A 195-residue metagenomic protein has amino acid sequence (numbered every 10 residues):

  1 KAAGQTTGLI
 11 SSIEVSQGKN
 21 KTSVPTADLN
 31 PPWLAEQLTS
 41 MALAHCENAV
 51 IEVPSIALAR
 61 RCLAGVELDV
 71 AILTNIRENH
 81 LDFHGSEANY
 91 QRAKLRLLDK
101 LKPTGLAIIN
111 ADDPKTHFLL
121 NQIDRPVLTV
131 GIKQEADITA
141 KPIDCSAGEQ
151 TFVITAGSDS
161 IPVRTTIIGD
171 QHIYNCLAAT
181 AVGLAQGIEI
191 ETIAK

Functional and structural regions predicted by a protein language model:
K1: Glycine-rich phosphate-binding P-loop
G4-N20, V53-P54: Short beta-strand-centered segment that lines the nucleotide-binding/catalytic pocket of NTP-utilizing
N20-P31, N79-A88: Flexible beta-alpha connector loops of hexameric P-loop NTPases
S23-P54: Conserved nucleotide-sensing/catalytic segment adjacent to the nucleotide-binding pocket in NTP-handling enzymes
A35-T39, R60, L95: Short hydrophobic/charged patches on amphipathic alpha-helices used for structural packing and interfaces
A44-E47, L68-K195: Acidic, Mg2+-coordinating active-site environments of NTP-dependent enzymes
P54-A57, D113-P114: Short beta->alpha connector loops
I56-A64: Conserved helix/coil segment N-terminal to the catalytic DExD/H
